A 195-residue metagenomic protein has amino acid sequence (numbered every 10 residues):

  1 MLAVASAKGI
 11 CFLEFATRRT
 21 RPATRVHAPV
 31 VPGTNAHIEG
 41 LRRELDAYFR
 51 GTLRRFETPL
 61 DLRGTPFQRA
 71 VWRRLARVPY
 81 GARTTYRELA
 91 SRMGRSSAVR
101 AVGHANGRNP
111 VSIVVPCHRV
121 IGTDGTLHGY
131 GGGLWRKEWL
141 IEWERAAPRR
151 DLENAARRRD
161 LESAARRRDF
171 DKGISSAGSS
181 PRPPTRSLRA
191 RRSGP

Functional and structural regions predicted by a protein language model:
M1-S97, W143-E153, E162, R168-A177 (+1 more regions): Basic nucleic-acid-binding alpha-helical/helix-turn surface characteristic of O6-alkylguanine DNA
S97-W139: Short glycine/serine-rich loop segments
